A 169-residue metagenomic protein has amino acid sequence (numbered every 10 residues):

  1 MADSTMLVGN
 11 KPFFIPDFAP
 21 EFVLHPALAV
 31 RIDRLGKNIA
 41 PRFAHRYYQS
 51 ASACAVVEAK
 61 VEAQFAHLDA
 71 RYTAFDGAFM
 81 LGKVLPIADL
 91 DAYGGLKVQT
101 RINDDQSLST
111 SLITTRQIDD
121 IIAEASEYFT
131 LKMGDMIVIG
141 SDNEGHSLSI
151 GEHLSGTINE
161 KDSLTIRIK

Functional and structural regions predicted by a protein language model:
M1-T130, M136, E144-K169: Catalytic-core "active-site belt" of small-molecule-metabolizing enzymes, emphasizing His/Asp/Glu-rich regions
G140: Active-site pocket scaffolds in enzymes
